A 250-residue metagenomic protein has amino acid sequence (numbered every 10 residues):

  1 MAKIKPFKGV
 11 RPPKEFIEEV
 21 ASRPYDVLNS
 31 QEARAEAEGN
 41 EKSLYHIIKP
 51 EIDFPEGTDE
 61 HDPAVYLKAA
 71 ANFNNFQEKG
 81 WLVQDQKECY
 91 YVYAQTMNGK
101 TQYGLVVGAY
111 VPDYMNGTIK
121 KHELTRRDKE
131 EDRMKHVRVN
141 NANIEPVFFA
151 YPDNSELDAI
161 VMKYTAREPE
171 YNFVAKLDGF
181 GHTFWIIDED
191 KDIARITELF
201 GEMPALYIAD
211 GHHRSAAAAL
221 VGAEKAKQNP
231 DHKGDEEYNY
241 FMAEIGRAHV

Functional and structural regions predicted by a protein language model:
M1-R247: A cross-family signal for N-terminal binding/gating loops and helix N-caps that shape access to the active site
